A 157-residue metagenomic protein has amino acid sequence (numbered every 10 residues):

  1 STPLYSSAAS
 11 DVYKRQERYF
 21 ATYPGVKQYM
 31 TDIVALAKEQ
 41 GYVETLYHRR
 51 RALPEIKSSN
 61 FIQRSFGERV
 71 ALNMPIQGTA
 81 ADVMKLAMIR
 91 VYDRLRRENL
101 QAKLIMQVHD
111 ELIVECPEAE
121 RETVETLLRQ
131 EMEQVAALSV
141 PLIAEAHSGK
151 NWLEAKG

Functional and structural regions predicted by a protein language model:
S1-P3: Short, well-ordered junction/capping motifs at the entry into regular secondary structure
S7-G157: Conserved catalytic core of nucleotide polymerization and phosphodiester-bond processing enzymes
